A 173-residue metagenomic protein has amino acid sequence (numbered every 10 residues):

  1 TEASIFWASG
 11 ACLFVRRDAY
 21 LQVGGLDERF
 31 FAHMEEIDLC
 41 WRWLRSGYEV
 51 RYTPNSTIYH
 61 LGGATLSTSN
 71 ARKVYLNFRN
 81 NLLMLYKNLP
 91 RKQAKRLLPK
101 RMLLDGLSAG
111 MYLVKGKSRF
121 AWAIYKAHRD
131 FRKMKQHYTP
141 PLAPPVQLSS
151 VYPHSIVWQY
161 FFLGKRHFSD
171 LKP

Functional and structural regions predicted by a protein language model:
T1-A3, V23-G25, S67: A short, structure-level motif marking secondary-structure boundaries and short turns
T1-I5, F14, T139-P173: Glycine-rich phosphate/pyrophosphate-binding loop and adjacent beta-alpha nucleotide/cofactor-binding cores
S4, D38-C40, R119, S155: Intrinsically disordered regions, especially transient/low-confidence alpha-helical propensity segments and coil-helix
S4, R29-F30, T68, R72: Glycine-rich "substrate-gating" loop/helix at the edge of Rossmann-like oxidoreductase active sites
F6-T57: A short, conserved alpha-helix in the catalytic core of glycosyltransferases
G10, G25, K133-P140, R166: Generic structural signal for secondary-structure transition and capping sites
S46-L142, L148-S155: Active-site-adjacent helix/loop segment of glycosyltransferases that harbors family-specific signature motifs
